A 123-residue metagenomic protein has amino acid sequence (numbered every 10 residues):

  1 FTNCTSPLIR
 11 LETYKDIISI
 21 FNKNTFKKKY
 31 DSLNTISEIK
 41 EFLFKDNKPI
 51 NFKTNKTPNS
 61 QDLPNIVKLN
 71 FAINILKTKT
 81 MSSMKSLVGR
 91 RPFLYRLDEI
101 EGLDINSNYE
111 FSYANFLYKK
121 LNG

Functional and structural regions predicted by a protein language model:
C4-D98: Conserved core of the sugar-phosphate nucleotidyltransferase
S83, Y95-R96, E101-G123: Hydrophobic helical membrane-anchoring modules
